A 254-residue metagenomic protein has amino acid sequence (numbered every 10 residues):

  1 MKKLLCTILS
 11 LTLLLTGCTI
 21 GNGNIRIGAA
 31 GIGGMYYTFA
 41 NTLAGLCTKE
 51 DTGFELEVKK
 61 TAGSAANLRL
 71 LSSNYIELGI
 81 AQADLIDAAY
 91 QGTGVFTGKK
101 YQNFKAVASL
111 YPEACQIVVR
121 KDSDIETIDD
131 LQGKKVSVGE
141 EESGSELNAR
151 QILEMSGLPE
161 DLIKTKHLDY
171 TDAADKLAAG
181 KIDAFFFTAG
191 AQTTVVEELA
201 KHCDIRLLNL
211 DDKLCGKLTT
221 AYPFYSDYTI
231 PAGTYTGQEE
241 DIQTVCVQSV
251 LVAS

Functional and structural regions predicted by a protein language model:
M1-L4, I8: Positively charged n-region of N-terminal signal peptides that target proteins for export
N22, D51-G53, G63-A66, S73 (+4 more regions): Extracytoplasmic
G23-E50, F54-E55, E113-A179: Bilobed "Venus flytrap"/periplasmic-binding protein-like clamshell domains and structurally analogous long
A44-G45, E57-G98, T171-K176, Q192-A200: Pocket-flanking alpha-helical
A83-L85, T93-V95, S123, E160-A253: Pocket-lining segment of extracytoplasmic ligand-binding domains
T97-L110, C115, G233-Q243: A structural signal for short loop-to-beta-strand junctions that line the ligand-binding cleft of periplasmic/secreted
